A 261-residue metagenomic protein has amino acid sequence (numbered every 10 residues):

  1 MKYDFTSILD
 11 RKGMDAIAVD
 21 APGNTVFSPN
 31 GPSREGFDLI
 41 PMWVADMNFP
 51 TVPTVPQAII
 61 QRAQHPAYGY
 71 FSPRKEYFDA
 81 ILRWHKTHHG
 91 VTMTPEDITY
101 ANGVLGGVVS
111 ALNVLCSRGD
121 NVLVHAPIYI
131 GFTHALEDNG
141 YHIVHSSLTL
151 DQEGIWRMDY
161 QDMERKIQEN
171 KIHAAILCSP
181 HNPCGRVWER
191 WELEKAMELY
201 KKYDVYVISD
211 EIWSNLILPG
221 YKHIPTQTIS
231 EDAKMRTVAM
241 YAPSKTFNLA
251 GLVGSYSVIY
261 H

Functional and structural regions predicted by a protein language model:
K2-G103, S110: N-terminal small-domain helix-loop-helix segment of the aminotransferase-like
P50-T51, S72, G131, F247-A250: Residues that form or flank phosphate/diphosphate-binding pockets in enzymes that use nucleotide phosphates
P53, P219-G220, L249-L252: Short glycine/proline-enriched turns and hinge-like loops at secondary-structure junctions
Y68-E198, S214-D232, V238: Conserved core of the PLP fold type I
S179, V207-I208: Residue-level marker for buried hydrophobic side chains located in beta-strands that build the well-ordered beta-sheet
Y203-V205: Internal alpha/beta domain cores that form substrate/cofactor-binding pockets in large enzymes and binding proteins
E211: Walker B catalytic acidic pair
I229-H261: Active-site PLP attachment segment
